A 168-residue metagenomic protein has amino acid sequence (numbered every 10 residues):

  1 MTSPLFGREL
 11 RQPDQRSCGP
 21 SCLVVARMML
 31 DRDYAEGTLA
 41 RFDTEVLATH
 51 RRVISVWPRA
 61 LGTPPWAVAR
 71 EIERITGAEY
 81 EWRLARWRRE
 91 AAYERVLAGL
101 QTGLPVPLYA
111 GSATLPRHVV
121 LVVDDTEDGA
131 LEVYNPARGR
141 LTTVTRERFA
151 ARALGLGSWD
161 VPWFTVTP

Functional and structural regions predicted by a protein language model:
M1-I54: Active-site nucleophile-adjacent alpha helix/oxyanion-hole segment immediately C-terminal to the catalytic cysteine
T44-P168: Conserved active-site-adjacent core of cysteine acyl-enzyme catalytic domains
